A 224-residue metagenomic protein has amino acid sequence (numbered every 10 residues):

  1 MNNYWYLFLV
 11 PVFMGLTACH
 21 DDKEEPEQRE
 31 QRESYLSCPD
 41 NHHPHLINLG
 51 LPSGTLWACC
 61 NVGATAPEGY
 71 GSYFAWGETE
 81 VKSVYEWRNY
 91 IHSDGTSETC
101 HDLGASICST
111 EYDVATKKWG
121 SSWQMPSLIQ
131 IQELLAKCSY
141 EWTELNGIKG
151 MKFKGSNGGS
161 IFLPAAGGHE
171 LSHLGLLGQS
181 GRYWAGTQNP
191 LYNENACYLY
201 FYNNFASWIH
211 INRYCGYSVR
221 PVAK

Functional and structural regions predicted by a protein language model:
M1-W5: Positively charged n-region of N-terminal signal peptides that target proteins for export
L7-G15: Bacterial N-terminal signal peptides
V10, D21, E25, S180: Short, surface-exposed linear motifs at loops/turns and structural transition points
M14-T17, Y214: A general, composition-driven signal for non-globular sequence regions
L16-D40: Bacterial Sec-dependent N-terminal signal peptides
R32-K224: Conserved positions within compact, well-structured domain cores
